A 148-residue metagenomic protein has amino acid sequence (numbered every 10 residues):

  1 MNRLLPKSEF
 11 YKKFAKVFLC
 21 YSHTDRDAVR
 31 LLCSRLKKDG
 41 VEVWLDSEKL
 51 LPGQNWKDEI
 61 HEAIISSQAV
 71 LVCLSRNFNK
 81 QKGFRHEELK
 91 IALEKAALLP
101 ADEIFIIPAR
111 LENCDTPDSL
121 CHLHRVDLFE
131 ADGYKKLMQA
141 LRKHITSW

Functional and structural regions predicted by a protein language model:
M1-N77, L93-I104, C114, A131-W148: Conserved N-terminal substructure of TIR/SEFIR domains
A15-V17, C121-H124: Short amphipathic alpha-helical segments
K80-H86: Glycine/threonine-rich flexible loop motifs
H86, E94, H122: Phosphate-coordinating loops and pocket residues in cytosolic domains that bind phosphorylated ligands
I107-R110: SF2 helicase/translocase ATPase core recognition
C114-H122: Short loop/helix-cap segments at secondary-structure boundaries that form the rim of catalytic
V126-F129: Short acidic-hydrophobic, aromatic-tinged amphipathic segments that line or gate anion-handling sites
